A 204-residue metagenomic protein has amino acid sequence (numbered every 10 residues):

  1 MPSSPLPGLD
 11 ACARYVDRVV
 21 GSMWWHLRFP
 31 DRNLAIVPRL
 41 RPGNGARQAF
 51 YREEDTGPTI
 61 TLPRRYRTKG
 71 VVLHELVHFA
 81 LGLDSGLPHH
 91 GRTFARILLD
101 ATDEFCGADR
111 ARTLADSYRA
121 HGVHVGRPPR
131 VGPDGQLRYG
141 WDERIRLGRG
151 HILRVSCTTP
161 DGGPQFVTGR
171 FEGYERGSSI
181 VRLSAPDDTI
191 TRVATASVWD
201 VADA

Functional and structural regions predicted by a protein language model:
M1-P63, R67, L83-R182: Metalloprotease/metallohydrolase-associated module, dominated by Zn2+-dependent proteases
G70-L83: Active-site recognition of the HExxH zinc-binding catalytic motif
P186-A204: Intrinsically disordered, low-complexity, charged/polar segments
